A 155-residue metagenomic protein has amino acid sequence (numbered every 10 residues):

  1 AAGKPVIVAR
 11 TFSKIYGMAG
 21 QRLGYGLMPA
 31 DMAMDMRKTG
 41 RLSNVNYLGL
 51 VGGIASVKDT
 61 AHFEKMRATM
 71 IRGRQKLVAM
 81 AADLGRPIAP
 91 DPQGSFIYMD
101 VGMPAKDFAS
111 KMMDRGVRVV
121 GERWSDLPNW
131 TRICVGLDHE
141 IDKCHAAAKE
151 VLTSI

Functional and structural regions predicted by a protein language model:
A1-A2: Conserved core of the PLP fold type I
P5-D83, P87-A89: PLP-dependent aminotransferase class I/II
R10-T11, M99, V120-E122: Thr-Gly-centered strand-to-loop micro-motif
G17-G20, D91-Q93, S125-P128: Short glycine-enriched loop/turn motifs at secondary-structure junctions
M28, M99-M103, V135-L137: Short beta-strand-to-loop capping motifs
M70-I71, Q75, M80-R115, T131: Conserved PLP-binding catalytic core of the aspartate aminotransferase-like
S110-R115, V119, W124-I155: PLP-dependent enzyme catalytic core of the Aspartate aminotransferase-like
